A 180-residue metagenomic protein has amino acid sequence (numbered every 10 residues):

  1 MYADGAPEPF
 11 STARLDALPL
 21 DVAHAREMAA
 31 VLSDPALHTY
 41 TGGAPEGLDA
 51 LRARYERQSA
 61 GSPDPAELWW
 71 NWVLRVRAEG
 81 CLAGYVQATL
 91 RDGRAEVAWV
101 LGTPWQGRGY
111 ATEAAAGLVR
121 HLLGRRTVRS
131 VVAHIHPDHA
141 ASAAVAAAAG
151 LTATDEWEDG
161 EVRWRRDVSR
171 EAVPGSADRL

Functional and structural regions predicted by a protein language model:
M1-T103, R120-H121, R125, H134 (+1 more regions): GNAT-family acyltransferases
G107-G124, A140-A148: Conserved acetyl-CoA-binding loop-helix of GNAT-fold acetyltransferases
P137: Catalytic-loop Lys-Pro-X-Asn motif of eukaryotic-like protein kinases
